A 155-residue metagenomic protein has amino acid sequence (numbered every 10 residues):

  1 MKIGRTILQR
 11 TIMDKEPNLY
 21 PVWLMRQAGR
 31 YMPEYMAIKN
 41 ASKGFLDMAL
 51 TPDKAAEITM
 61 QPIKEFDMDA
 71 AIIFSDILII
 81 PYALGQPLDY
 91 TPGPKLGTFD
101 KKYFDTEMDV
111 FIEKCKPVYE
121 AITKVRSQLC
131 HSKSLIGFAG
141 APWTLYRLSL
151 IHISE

Functional and structural regions predicted by a protein language model:
M1-G85: N-terminal basic, low-complexity leaders that serve as flexible interaction/assembly modules and, when applicable, as
I63-K64, R126, C130: N-terminal cationic-hydrophobic initiation segments that often serve targeting/anchoring roles
I73-F74, I136-G140: Short beta-strand segments
P87-T91: Gly/Thr-rich phosphate-binding loop signature of adenosyl cofactor/nucleotide-binding cores
G93-S127: A gly/proline- and charged-residue-enriched helix-loop-helix capping module
S132-S134: Proline-centered loop/turn at the N-terminus of a beta-strand
P142-L148: Short, well-ordered, mixed-charge alpha-helical segments that flank or form enzyme active sites
S149-E155: Residue-level detector of conserved catalytic or cofactor/ligand-binding positions in enzyme active sites
